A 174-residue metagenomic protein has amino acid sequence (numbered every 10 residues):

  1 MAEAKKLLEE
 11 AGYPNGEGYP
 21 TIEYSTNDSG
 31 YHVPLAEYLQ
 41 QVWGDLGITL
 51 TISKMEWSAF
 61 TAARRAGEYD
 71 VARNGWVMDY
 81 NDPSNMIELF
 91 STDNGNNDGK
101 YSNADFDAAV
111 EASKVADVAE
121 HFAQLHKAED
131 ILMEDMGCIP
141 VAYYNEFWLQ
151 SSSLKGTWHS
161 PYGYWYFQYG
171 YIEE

Functional and structural regions predicted by a protein language model:
M1-A2, Y13-P20, A63-G67, E88-K114 (+1 more regions): Short, solvent-exposed loop/beta-turn-alpha elements that line the ligand-binding surface or hinge of extracytoplasmic
M1-Q41, K127, E173-E174: Append "and occasionally in soluble cytosolic enzymes with long acidic Gly/Pro-rich linkers
A2, S29-E37, M55-S58, K100-A104 (+1 more regions): Soluble non-cytosolic domains of exported or imported proteins
E23-Y24, Q41-S91, Q124: Periplasmic binding protein-like
D28-H32, W57-A59, V77-N81, I131 (+2 more regions): Solvent-exposed loop/turn segments at secondary-structure junctions within structured extracellular/periplasmic domains
L35-E37, P83-M86, S152-S153: Short, solvent-exposed loop/turn and secondary-structure capping segments
V110-S113, V118-M133: Short amphipathic alpha-helical coiled-coil/interface segments
